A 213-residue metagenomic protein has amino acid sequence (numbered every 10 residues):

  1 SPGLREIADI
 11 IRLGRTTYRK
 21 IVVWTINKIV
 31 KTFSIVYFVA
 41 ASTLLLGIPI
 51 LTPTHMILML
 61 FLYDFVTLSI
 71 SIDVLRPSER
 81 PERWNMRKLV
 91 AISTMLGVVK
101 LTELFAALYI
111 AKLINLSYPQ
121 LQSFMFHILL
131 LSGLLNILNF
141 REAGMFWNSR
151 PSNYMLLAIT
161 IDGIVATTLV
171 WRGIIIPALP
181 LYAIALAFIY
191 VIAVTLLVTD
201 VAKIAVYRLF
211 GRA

Functional and structural regions predicted by a protein language model:
S1-M145, L169-R172: Membrane-embedded transport module
L116, Q120-A213: C-terminal transmembrane module of polytopic membrane proteins
